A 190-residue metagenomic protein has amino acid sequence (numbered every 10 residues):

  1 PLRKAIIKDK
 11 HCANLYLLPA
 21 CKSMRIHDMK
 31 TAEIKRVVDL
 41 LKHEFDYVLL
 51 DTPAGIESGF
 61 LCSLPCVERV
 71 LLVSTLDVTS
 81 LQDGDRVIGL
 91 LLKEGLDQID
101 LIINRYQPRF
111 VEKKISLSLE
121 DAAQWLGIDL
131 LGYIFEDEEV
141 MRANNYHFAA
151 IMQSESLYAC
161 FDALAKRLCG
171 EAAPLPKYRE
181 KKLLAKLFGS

Functional and structural regions predicted by a protein language model:
P1-H43, R142-Y146, A150: P-loop/Walker-type NTP enzyme "switch/lid" segment
I7, H11, Y47, G127 (+2 more regions): Generic secondary-structure signature for well-ordered alpha-helical cores
D9-K10, G132, Q153-S156: A generic short alpha-helical patch detector that favors 3-5-residue windows in or near N-terminal regions
A32, R36, L40-H43, Y47-E136 (+1 more regions): Conserved catalytic-core segment of NTP-binding enzymes
Y146-S190: NTP-binding/hydrolysis catalytic cores, primarily Walker-type P-loop NTPases
